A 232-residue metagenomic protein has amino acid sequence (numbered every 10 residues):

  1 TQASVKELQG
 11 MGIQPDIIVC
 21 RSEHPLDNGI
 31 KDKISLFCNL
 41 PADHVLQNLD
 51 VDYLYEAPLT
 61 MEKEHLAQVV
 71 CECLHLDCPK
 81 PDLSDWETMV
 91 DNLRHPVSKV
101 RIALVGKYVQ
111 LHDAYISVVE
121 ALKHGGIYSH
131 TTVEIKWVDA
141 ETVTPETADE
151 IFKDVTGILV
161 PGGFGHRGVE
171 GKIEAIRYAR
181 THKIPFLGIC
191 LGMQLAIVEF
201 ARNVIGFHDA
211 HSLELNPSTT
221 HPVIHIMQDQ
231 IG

Functional and structural regions predicted by a protein language model:
T1-G232: N-terminal beta1-alpha1 cap of cysteine-dependent amidohydrolase-like domains
